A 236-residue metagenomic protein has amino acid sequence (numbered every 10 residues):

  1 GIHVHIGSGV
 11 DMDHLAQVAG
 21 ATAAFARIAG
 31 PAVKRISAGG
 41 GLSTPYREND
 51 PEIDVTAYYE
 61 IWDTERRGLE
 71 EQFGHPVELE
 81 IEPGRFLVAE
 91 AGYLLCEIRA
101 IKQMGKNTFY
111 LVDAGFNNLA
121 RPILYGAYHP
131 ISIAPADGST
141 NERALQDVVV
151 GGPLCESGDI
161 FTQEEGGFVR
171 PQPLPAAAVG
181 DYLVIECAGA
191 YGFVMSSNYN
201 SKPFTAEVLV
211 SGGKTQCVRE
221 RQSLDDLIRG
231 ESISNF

Functional and structural regions predicted by a protein language model:
G1-K102, N200-K202, S211: Active-site loop/helix belt of alpha/beta enzymes
P76-F236: Charged (often Lys/Glu-rich) extended helix/loop segments that serve as interaction or gating elements
